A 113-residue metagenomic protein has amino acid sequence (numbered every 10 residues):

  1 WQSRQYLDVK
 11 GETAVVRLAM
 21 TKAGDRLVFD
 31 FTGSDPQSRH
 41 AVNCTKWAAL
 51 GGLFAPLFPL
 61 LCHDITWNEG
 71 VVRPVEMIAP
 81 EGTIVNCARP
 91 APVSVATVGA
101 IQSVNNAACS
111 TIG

Functional and structural regions predicted by a protein language model:
W1-P36: Accessory "access/gating" subregions that flank catalytic or transport cores
S3-L7, L50-A55: Short linear motifs at secondary-structure transitions and domain/linker junctions
V16-L18, T32, V42-C44, P90-V93: Surface-exposed beta-strand edges and their flanking turn/coil or helix-capping segments
K22-D30, G51-L61: Long amphipathic alpha-helical segments
V28, P36-H40, V85-C87: Short small-residue beta-strand/loop micro-motif enriched in glycine and branched aliphatics
C44-A48, G52, P59-G113: Helix-loop-helix junctions within predominantly alpha-helical proteins
